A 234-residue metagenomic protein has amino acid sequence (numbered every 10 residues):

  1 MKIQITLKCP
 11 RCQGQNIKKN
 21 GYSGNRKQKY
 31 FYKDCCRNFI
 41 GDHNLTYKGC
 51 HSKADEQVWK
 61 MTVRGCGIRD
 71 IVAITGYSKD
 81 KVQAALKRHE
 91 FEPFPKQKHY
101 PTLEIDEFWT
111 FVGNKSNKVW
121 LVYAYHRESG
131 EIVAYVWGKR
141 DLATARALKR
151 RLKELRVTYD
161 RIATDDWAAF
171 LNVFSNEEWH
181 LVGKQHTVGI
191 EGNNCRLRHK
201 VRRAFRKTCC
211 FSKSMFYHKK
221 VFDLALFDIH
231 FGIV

Functional and structural regions predicted by a protein language model:
M1-V234: Residue-level recognition of single "structural anchor" positions that define or cap local secondary structure
